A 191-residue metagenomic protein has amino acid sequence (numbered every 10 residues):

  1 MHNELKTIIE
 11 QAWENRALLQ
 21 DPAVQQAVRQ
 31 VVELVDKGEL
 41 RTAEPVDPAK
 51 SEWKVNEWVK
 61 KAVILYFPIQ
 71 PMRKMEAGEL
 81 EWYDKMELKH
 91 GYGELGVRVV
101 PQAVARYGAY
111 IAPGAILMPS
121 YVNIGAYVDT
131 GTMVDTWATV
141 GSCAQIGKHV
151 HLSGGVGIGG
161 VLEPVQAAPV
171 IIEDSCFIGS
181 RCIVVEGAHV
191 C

Functional and structural regions predicted by a protein language model:
M1-V97: Terminal amphipathic alpha-helical/low-complexity segments used for targeting or macromolecular assembly
P101, R106-Y107, A112-P113, L117-P119 (+10 more regions): Left-handed beta-helix
